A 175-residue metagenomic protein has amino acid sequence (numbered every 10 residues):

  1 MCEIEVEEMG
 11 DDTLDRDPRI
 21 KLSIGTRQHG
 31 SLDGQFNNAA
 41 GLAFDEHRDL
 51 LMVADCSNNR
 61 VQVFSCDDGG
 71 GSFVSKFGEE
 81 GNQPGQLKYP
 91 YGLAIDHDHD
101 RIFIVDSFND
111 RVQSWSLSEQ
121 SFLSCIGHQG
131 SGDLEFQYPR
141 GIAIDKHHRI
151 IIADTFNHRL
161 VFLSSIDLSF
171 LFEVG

Functional and structural regions predicted by a protein language model:
E3-E5, D55, S65, D106 (+3 more regions): Structural recognition of the beta-propeller blade-terminating site
E8-N38, D68-Y91, F122-R140, D167-G175: Gly/Pro-rich loop segments of beta-rich domains
H29-S57: Beta-strand-rich domains and repeat architectures in extracellular enzymes and scaffolds, especially beta-propellers
F44-R48, I95-H99, I144-H147: Residue-level detector of Asp-centered blade-edge/turn motifs that repeat once per structural unit in beta-propeller
L50-M52, R101-F103, I150-I151: Conserved beta-propeller blade signature
N58-V61, N109-V112, N157-R159: Short coil/turn segments within WD40 beta-propeller repeats
W115-L117, S124-I126, Q137-I142, K146-H148 (+2 more regions): Solenoidal tandem-repeat scaffolds enriched in leucines and small polar residues
